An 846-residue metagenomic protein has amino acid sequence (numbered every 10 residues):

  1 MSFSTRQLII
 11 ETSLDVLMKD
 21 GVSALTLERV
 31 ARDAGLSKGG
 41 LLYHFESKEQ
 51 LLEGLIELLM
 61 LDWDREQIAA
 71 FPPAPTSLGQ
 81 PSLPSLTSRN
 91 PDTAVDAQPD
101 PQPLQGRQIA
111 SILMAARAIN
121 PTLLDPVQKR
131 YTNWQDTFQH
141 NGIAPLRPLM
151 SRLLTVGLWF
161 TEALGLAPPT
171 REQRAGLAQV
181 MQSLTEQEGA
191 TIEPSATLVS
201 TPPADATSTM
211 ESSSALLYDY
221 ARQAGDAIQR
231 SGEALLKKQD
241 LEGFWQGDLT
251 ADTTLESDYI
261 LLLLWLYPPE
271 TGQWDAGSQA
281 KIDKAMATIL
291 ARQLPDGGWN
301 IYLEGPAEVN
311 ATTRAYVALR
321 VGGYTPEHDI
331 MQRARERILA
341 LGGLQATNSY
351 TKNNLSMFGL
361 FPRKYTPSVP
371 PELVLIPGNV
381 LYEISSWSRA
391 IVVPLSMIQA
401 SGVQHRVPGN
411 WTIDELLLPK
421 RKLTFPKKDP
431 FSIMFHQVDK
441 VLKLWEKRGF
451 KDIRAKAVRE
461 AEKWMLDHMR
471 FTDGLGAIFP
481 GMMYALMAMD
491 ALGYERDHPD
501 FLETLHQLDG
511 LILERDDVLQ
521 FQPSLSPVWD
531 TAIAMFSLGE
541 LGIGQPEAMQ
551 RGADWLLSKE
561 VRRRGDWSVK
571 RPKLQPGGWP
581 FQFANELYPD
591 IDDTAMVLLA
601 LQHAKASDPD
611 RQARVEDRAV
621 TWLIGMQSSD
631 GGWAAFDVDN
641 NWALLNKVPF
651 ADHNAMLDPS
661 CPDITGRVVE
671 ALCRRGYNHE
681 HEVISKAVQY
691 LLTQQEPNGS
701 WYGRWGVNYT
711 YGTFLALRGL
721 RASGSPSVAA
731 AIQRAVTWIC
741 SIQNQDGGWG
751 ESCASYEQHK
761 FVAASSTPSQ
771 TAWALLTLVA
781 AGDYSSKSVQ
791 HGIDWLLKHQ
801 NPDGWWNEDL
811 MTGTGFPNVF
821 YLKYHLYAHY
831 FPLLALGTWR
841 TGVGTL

Functional and structural regions predicted by a protein language model:
M1-F3, I192-T201: N-terminal intrinsically disordered/low-complexity leader segments
L8, T12, V16-Q50, G54: Helix-turn-helix
T12-D20, E66-A69, L154-T161, S183: Solvent-exposed, amphipathic alpha-helical segments
L52-L59, E66: Alpha-helical DNA-contacting segments of helix-turn-helix folds
Q67-A110: Hydrophobic alpha-helical connector segments
P101-L104, P121-S195: Hydrophobic/aromatic-rich alpha-helical bundle segments in the mid-to-C-terminal region
I119-N120, D296: Short loop-to-helix capping motifs
T197-L846: Preference for long, amphipathic alpha-helical scaffolds in soluble/luminal domains and all-alpha bundles
